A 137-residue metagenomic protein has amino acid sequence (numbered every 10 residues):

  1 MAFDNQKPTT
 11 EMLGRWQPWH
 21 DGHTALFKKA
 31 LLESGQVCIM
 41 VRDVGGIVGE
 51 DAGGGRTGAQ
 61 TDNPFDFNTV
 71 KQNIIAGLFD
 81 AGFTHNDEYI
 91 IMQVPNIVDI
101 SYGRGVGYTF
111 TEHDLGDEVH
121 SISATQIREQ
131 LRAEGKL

Functional and structural regions predicted by a protein language model:
M1-L137: Nucleotidyltransferase catalytic core that binds NTPs
